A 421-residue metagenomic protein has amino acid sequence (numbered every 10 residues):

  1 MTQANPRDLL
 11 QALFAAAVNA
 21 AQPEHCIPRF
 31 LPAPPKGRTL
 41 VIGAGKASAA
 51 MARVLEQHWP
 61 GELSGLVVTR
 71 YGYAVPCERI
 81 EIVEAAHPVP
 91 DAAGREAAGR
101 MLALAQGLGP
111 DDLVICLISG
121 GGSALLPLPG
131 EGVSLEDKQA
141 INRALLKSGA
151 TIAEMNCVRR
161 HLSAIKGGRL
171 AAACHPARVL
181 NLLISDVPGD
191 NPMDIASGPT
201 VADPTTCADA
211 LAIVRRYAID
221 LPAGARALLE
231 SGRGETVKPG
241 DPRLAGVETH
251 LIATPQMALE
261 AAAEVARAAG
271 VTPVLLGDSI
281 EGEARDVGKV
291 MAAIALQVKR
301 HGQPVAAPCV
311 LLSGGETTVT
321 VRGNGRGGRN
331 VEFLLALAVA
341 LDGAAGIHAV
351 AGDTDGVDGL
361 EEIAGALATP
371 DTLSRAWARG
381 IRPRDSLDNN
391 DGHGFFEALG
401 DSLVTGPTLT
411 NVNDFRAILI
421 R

Functional and structural regions predicted by a protein language model:
M1-I42, A50-M51: An N-terminal, well-structured beta->alpha segment
V54-L63, R79-E81, Q106, P129-A140 (+3 more regions): A glycine- and small-aliphatic-rich helix-loop capping segment at beta-alpha/alpha-beta transitions that lines
V68-P110, V158-R159: Glycine-rich oxoanion-binding loops at beta->alpha junctions
Q106-D194, P199-A202, D388-D391, F395 (+3 more regions): Glycine-rich, mobile lid/loop segments that gate access to catalytic sites or pores
V133-A150, D203-A218, G323-A349: Gly/Ser/Thr-rich active-site loops/lids in small-molecule metabolic enzymes that frequently grip phosphoryl groups
A177-L180, A202-A292: Accessory alpha-helical/coil subdomains and C-terminal extensions that flank or cap enzyme catalytic cores
G270-A351: Active-site segments that bind and position negatively charged phosphate/pyrophosphate groups
L334-R421: Internal helix-turn-beta structural module
